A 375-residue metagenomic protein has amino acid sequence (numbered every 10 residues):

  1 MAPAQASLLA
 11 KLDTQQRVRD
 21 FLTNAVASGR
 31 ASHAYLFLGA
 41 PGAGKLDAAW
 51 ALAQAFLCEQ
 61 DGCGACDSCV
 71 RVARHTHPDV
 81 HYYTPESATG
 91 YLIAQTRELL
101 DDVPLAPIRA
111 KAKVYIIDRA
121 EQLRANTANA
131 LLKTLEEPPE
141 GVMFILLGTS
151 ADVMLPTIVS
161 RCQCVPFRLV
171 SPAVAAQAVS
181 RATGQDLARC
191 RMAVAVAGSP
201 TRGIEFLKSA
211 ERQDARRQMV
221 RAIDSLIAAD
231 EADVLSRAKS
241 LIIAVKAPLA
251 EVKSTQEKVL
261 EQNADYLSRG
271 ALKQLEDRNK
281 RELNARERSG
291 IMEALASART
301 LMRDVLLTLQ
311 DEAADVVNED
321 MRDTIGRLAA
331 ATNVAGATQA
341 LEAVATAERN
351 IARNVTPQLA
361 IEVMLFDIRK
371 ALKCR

Functional and structural regions predicted by a protein language model:
M1-N126, K133-E136: Clamp-loader machinery-focused feature within the broader ASCE/P-loop NTPase space
M1-Q54, S68-R71, E140-V142, T149-S297 (+1 more regions): Charged, glycine-rich active-site and insertion segments that engage polyanionic ligands
Y115-D118, L131, V142-G148: Structural recognition of the conserved hydrophobic beta-strand(s) that form the central parallel beta-sheet of P-loop
